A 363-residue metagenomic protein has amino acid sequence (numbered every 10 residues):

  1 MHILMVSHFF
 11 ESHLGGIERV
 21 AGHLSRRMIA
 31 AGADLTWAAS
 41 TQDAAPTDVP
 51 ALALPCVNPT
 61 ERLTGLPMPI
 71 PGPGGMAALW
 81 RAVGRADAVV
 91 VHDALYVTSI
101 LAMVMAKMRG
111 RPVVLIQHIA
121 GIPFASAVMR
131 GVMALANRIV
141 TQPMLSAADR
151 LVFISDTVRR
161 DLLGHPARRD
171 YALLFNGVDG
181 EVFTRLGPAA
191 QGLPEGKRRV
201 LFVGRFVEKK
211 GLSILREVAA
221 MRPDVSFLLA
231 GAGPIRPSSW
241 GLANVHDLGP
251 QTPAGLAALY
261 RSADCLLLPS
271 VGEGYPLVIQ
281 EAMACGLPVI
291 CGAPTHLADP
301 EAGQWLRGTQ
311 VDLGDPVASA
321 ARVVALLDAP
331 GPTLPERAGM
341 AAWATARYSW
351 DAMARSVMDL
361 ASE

Functional and structural regions predicted by a protein language model:
L4, G192-K210, R216-R222, L228: Conserved donor-binding/catalytic core segment of Leloir-type glycosyltransferases
V83, L145, A258-A263: Short alpha-helical donor nucleotide-sugar binding micro-motif in glycosyltransferases
P112, G121-P143: Nucleotide-sugar donor phosphate/pyrophosphate-binding loop at the beta->alpha transition of glycosyltransferases
T157, G177: Carbohydrate-associated surface elements
R236-A254: Nucleotide-activated donor-binding/catalytic signature segment of Leloir-type glycosyltransferases, i.e., the conserved
V271: Aromatic "clamp/platform" in nucleotide-sugar-dependent glycosyltransferases that forms part of the donor/acceptor
P288-A293: Short hydrophobic beta-strand element within catalytic cores of glycosyltransferases and related nucleotide-activated
A298-A325: Change "using UDP/GDP/dTDP sugars" to "using nucleotide sugars
